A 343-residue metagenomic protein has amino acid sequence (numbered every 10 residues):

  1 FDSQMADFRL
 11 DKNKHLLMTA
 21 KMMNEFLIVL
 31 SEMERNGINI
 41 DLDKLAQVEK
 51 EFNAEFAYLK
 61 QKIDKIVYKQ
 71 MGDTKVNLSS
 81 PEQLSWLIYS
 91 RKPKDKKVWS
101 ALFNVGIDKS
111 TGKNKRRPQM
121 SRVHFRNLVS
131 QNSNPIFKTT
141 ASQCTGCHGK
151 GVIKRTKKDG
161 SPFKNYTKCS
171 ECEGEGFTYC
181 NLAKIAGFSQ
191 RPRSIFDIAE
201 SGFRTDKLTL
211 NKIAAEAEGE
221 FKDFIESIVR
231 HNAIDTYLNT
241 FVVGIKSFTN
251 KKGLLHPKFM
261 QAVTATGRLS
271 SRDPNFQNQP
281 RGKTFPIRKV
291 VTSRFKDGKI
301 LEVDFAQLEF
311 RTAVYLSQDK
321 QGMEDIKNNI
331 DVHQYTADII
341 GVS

Functional and structural regions predicted by a protein language model:
F1-K283, F295-K299, A306-E309, I340: Conserved "right-hand" nucleotidyltransferase catalytic core of DNA-directed polymerases
P280-T284, K289-F295, Y315-Q318, K327-N329: Short, surface-exposed loop/turn microsegments at beta-strand edges and helix-strand junctions
K299-N329: Structured ligand/cofactor/substrate-binding pocket environments in proteins
N328-S343: Generic long, charged, amphipathic alpha-helical segments
